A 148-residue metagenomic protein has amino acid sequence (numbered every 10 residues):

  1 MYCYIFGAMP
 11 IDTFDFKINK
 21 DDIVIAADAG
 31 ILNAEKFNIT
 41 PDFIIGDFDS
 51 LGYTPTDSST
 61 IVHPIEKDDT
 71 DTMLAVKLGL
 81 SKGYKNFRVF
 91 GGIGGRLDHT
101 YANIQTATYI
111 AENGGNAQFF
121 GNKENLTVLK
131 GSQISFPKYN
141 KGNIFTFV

Functional and structural regions predicted by a protein language model:
M1-P55: N-terminal beta-strand-loop-alpha-helix module at the start of alpha/beta ligand-binding or catalytic domains
S59-I65, G114-Q118, G142-T146: A glycine-rich helix N-cap at a beta->alpha junction
T60-G83: Short phosphate-binding loop-to-helix
F87-G92: Short glycine-rich or small-residue beta-strand-to-loop segments that form or flank ligand, phosphate, metal/Fe-S
D98-Y109: Short Gly/Thr/Asp-enriched flexible loops that form oxyanion-binding sites at enzyme active sites
Y109-L126: Short, acidic/small-residue loops that bind anionic groups at enzyme active sites
N122-E124, L129-V148: Long, charged alpha-helical interface segments
